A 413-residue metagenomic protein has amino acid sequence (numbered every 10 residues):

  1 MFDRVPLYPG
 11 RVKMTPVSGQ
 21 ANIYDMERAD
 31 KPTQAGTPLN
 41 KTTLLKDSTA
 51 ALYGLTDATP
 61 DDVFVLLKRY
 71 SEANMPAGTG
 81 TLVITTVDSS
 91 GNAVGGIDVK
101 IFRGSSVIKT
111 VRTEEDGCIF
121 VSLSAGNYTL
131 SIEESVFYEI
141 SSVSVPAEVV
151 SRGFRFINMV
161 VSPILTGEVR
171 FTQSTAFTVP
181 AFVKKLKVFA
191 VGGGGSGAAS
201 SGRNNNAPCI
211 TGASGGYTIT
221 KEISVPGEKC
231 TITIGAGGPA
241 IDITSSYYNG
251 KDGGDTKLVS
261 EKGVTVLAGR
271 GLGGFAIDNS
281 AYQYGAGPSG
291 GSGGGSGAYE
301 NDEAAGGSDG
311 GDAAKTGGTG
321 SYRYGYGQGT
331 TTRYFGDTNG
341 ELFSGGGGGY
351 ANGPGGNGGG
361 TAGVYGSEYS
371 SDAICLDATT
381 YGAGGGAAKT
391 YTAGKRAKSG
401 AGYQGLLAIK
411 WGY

Functional and structural regions predicted by a protein language model:
M1-R69: Extracellular "spike/adhesin" assembly and maturation modules and analogous cytosolic coiled-coil scaffolds
G80-D88: A short, amphipathic beta-strand motif
S89-G104: Short, ordered, surface-exposed loop/turn motifs in non-cytosolic proteins
R103-I119: Short, acidic Ser/Thr/Gly-rich low-complexity loop/linker segments typical of extracellular and cell-surface proteins
D116-L123, Y217: Short, surface-exposed beta-strand/beta-hairpin micro-motifs centered on an aromatic residue
A125-V136, C230-I234: A short, solvent-exposed beta-strand micro-motif common in secreted/extracellular proteins
S135-P163: Structured interaction patches on ligand/partner-binding surfaces of diverse proteins
K187-Y413: Low-complexity, glycine/proline-biased repetitive segments and flexible coils/loops
